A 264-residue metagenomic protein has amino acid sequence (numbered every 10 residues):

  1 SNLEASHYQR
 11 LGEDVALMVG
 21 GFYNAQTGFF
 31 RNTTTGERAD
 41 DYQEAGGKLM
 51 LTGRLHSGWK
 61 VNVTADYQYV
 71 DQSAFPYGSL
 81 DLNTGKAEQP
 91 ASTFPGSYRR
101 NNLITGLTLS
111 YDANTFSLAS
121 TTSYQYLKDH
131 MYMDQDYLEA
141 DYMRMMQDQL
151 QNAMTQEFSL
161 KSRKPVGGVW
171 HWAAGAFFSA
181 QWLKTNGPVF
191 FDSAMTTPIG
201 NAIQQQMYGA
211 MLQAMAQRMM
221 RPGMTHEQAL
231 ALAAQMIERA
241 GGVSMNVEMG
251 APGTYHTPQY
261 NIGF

Functional and structural regions predicted by a protein language model:
N2-F94, L127-D141, D148: Periplasmic-side early beta-strands and strand-to-turn transitions of outer-membrane beta-barrels
T64-D66, N102-L127, M145-F264: Face-selective signature of the C-terminal outer-membrane beta-barrel domain
